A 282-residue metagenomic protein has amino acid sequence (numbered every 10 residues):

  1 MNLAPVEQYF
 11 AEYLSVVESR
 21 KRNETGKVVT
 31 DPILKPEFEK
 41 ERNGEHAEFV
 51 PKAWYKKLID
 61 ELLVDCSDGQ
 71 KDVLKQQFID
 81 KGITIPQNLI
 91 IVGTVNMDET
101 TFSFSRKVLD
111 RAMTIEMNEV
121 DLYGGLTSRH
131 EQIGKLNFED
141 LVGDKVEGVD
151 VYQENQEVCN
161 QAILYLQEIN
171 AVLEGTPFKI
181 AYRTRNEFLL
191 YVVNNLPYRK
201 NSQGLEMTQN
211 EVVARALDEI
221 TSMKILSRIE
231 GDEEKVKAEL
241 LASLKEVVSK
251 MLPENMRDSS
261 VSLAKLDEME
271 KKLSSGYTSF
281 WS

Functional and structural regions predicted by a protein language model:
M1-S282: C-terminal regulatory/interaction module of P-loop NTP-utilizing enzymes
